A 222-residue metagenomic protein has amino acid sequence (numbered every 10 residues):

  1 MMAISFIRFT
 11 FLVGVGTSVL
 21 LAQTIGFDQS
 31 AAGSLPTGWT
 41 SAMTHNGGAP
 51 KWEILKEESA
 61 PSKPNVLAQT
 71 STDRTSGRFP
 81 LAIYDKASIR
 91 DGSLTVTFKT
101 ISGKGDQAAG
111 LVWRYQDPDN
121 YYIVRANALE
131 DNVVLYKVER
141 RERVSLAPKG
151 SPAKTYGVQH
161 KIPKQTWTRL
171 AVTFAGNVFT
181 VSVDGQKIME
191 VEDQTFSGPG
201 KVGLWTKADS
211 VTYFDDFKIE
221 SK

Functional and structural regions predicted by a protein language model:
M1-G14: Bacterial N-terminal signal peptides that target proteins for export
A22-H45, D215: Extracellular carbohydrate-recognition regions
I25-G26, F196-K222: Ligand-recognition surfaces built from glycine- and aromatic
A32, T70-R143: Secretory/extracellular carbohydrate-interaction modules and structurally similar beta-sandwich "look-alikes"
S34-L67, T75-R78: Extracellular glycan-recognition surfaces and repeat-rich motifs
E142-R169: Short, aromatic/His-centered strand-loop micro-motif at the edge of beta-sheets
T166-T180: Localized edge beta-strand/strand-to-loop motifs within extracellular or lumenal beta-rich domains
N177, S182-K201: Short, solvent-exposed beta-strand-to-loop segments that form ligand-recognition rims of beta-rich domains
